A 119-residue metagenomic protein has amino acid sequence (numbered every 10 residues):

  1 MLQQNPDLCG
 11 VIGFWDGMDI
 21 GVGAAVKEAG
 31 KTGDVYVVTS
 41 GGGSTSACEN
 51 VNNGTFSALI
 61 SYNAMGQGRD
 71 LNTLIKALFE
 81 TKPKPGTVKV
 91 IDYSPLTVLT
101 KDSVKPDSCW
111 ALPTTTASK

Functional and structural regions predicted by a protein language model:
M1-E49: Hydrophobic alpha-helical
M1-Q4, A25-A29, N50, G54 (+2 more regions): Structured segments of extracytoplasmic/periplasmic soluble domains in secreted or envelope-associated proteins
G10, F14-G23, A64-F79: Extracellular/periplasmic ligand-binding modules, especially the Venus flytrap/periplasmic-binding
G41, N63, D102: Residues at the C-termini of beta-strands that transition into short coil/loop
S46-N50, G68-L71: Short, charged, surface-exposed secondary-structure boundary motifs
N53-M65: Short beta-strand elements at the ligand-binding edges of bilobed clamshell
G66-K119: Hinge/cleft segment of the Venus flytrap/periplasmic-binding protein
